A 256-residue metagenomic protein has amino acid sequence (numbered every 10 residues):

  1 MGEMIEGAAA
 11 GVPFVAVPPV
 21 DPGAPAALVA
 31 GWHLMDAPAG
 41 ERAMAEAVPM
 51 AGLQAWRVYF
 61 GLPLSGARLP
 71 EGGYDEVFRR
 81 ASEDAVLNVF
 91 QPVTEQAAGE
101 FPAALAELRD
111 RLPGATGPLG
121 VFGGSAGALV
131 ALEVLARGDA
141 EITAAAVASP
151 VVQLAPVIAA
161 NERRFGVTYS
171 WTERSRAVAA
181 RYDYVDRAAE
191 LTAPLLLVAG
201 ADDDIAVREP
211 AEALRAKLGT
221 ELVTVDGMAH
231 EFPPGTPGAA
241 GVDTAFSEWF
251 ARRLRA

Functional and structural regions predicted by a protein language model:
A10-E76: Short, surface-exposed "cap/lid" segments of acyl-processing enzymes
G61-S65, V151, M228: Short beta-to-alpha linker loops that shape the active-site pocket of alpha/beta-hydrolase fold enzymes
R68-E83, A160-R164: Short, flexible, mixed-charge acidic loops at enzyme active sites
V77-R111: Alpha/beta-hydrolase active-site loop
F101, R208-E212, A240: Short, surface-exposed alpha-helical segments at coil->helix boundaries
P102-R164: Primarily recognizes the serine-hydrolase "nucleophile elbow" in alpha/beta-hydrolase and SGNH/GDSL folds
A155-K217: The feature captures the conserved acid-bearing segment of alpha/beta-hydrolase catalytic domains
G219-A256: C-terminal catalytic histidine-bearing segment of alpha/beta-hydrolase fold enzymes
